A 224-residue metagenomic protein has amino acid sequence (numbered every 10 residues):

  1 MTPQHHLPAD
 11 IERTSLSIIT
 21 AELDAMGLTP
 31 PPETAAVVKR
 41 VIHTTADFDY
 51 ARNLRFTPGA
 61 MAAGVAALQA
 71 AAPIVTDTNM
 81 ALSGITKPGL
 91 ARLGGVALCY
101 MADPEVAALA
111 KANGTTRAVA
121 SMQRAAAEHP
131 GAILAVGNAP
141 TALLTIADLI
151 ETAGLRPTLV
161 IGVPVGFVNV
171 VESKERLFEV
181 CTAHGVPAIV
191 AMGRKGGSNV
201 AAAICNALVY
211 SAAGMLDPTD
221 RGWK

Functional and structural regions predicted by a protein language model:
M1-P31: Charged, compositionally biased N-terminal leader segments and the immediate start of the first structured element
I18-T29, T44-F48, A67-A71, P88 (+4 more regions): Change "in soluble alpha/beta enzymes" to "in soluble alpha/beta proteins
R52-A67: A short, well-structured juxtamembrane/interface segment
D77, I161-G162, I204: Buried hydrophobic positions in well-ordered alpha/beta secondary-structure cores of metabolic enzymes
A81-G84, T141-I146, F167-V171, G197-A201: Short glycine/serine/threonine-rich phosphate/pyrophosphate-binding segments that cradle anionic phosphate groups
L90-H129: Long, charge-dense
T158-F167: ADP-ribose/adenylate-binding Rossmann-like module
V168-K224: C-terminal functional extensions of proteins
